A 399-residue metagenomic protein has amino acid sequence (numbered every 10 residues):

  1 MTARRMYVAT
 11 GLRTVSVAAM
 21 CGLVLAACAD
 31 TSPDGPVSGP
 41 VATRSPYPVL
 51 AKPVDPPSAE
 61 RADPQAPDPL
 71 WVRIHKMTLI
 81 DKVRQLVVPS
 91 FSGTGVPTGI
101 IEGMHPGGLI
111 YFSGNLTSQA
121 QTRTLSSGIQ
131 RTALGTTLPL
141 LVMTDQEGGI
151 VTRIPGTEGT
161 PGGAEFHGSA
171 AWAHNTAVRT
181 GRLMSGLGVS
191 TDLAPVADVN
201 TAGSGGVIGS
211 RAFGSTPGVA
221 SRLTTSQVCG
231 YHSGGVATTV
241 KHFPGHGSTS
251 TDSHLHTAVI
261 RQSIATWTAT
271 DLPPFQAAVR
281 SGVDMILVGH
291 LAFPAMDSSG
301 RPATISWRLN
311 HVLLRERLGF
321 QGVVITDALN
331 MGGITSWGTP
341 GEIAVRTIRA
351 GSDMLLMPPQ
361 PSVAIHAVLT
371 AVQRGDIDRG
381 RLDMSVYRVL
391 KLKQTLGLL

Functional and structural regions predicted by a protein language model:
M1-S32: Secretory targeting and sorting signals
C28-H75, L399: N-terminal low-complexity, Pro/Thr-rich disordered segments that flank secretion/membrane-targeting signals
E60-T124: DNA-contacting surface of Y-family translesion DNA polymerases
T78, T117-Q130, L134, G218-G380 (+1 more regions): Second-shell residues forming the walls of enzyme active-site clefts
R84-F91, G107-Y111, L140-Q146, T191-P195 (+5 more regions): Hydrophobic faces of well-ordered beta-strands that scaffold small-molecule active sites in alpha/beta enzyme cores
F91-E102, A173-L183, T268-F275, P340-R346: Short, acidic/polar
Q130-E158, A173-V199, A220-P244: Glycine-rich, aromatic-flanked loop segments that form ligand/cofactor-binding clefts across common enzyme folds
G159-S169, G214: A charged helix-plus-loop insertion that forms the helical arch/lid used to bind and gate nucleic-acid substrates
